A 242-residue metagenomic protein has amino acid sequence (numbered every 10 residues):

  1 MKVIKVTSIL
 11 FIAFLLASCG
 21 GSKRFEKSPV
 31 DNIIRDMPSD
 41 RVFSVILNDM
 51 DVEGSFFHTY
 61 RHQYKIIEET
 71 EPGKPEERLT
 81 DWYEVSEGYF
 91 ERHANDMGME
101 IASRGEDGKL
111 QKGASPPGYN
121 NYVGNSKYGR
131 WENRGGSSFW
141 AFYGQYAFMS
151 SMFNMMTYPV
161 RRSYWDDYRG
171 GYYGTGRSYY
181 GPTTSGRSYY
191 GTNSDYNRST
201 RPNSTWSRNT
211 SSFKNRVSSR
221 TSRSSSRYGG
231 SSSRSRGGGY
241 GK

Functional and structural regions predicted by a protein language model:
K2-F90: N-terminal leader/propeptide segments of preproteins
K27, D31-R35, Y83, E87 (+5 more regions): Generic detector of well-ordered alpha-helical segments enriched in charged/polar residues, highlighting helical
E76-R104, G229-K242: Structured, soluble extracytoplasmic/luminal domains of envelope-associated proteins
H93-D96, E100-G108, Q145, F153-T157 (+3 more regions): Mature, Sec-exported extracytoplasmic domains of Gram-positive
H93-N133: Extended, hydrophilic extramembrane loops/domains of integral membrane proteins
Y128-G186: Short, low-complexity, glycine-enriched hydrophobic/amphipathic alpha-helices that associate with lipid bilayers
Y172-K242: Intrinsically disordered, low-complexity segments
